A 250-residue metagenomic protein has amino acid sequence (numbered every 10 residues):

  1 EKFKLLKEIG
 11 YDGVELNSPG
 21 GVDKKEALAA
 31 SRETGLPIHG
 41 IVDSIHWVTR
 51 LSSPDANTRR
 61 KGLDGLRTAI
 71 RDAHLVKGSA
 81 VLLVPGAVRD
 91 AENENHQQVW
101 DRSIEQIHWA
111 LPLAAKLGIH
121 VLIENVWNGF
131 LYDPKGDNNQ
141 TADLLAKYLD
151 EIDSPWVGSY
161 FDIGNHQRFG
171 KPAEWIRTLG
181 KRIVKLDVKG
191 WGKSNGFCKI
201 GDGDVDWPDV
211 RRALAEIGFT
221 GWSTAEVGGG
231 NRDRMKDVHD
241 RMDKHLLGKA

Functional and structural regions predicted by a protein language model:
E1-K7, K77-S79, A142-A250: Histidine-acidic metal/acid-base catalytic patches
K2-G21, L75-K77: Catalytic domains of carbohydrate-active enzymes, especially glycoside hydrolases
V14, H39, V81-L82, V121 (+2 more regions): Hydrophobic residues within beta-strands of alpha/beta enzymes
N17-P19, D43-H46, G86-V88, I119 (+4 more regions): Active-site beta-loop-alpha junctions enriched in small/polar residues
G21-A30: Active-site-adjacent beta->alpha loops and helix N-cap segments on the catalytic face of soluble alpha/beta enzymes
R32-E33, S52-F161, H166-R168: Active-site acidic/histidine proton-transfer and metal-coordination neighborhood in alpha/beta enzyme cores
E33-P54: Mid-chain, structured segments of secreted extracytoplasmic proteins
